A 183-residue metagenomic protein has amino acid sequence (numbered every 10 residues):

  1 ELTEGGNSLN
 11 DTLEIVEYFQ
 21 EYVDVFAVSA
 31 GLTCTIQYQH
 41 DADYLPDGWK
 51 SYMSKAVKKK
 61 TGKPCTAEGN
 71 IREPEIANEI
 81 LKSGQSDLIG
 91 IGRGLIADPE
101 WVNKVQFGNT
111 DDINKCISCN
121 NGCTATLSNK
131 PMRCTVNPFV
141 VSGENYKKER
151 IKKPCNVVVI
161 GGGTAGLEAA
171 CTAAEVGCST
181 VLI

Functional and structural regions predicted by a protein language model:
E1-I160, T164, E168-T180: Flavin-dependent oxidoreductase catalytic cores
